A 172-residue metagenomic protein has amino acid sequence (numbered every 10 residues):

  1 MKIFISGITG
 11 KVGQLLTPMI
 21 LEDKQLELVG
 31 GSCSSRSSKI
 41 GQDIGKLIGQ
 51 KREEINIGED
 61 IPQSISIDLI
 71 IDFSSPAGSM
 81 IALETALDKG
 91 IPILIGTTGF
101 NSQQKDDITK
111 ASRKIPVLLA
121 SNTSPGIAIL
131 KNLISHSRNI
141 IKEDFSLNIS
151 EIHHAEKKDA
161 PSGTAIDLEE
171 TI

Functional and structural regions predicted by a protein language model:
M1-F4: Extreme N-terminal starter segment of soluble prokaryotic enzymes
G7, I129-I172: Conserved anion/nucleotide-ligand pocket segment
I8, S74: NAD(P)H cofactor-binding loop motif with strongest signal on the N-terminal glycine-rich segment
T9, G13-P18: N-terminal Rossmann NAD(P)H-binding glycine-rich loop of SDR-like oxidoreductase domains
E22-I48: NAD(P)-binding Rossmann-fold cofactor-contacting core
K51-S66: Short acidic low-complexity segments
I70-I71: N-terminal Rossmann-like NAD(P) cofactor-binding module of classical short-chain dehydrogenase/reductase
A77, I81-E84, D88-K89, G96-L119 (+1 more regions): Rossmann-fold NAD(P)-binding glycine/threonine-rich loop
